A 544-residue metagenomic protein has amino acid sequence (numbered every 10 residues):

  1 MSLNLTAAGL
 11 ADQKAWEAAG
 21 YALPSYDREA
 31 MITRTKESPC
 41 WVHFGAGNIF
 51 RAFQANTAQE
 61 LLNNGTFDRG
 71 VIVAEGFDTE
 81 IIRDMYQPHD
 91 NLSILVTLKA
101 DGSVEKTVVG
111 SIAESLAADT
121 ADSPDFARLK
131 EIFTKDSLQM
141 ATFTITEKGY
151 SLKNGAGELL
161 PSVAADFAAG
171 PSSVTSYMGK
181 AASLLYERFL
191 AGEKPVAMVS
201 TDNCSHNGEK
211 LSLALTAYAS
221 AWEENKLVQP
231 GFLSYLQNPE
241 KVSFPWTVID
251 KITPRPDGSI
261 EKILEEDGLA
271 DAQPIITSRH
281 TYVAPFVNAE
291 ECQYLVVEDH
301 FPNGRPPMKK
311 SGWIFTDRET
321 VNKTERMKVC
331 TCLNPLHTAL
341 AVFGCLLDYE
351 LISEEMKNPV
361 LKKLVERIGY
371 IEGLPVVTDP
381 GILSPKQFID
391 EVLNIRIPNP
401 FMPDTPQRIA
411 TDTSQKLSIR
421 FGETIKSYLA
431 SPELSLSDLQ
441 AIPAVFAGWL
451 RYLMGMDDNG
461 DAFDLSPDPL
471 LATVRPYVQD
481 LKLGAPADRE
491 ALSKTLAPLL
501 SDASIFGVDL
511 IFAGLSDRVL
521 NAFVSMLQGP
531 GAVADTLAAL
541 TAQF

Functional and structural regions predicted by a protein language model:
M1-F44, N48-F544: Substrate/ligand-engaging "lid" and interaction regions
